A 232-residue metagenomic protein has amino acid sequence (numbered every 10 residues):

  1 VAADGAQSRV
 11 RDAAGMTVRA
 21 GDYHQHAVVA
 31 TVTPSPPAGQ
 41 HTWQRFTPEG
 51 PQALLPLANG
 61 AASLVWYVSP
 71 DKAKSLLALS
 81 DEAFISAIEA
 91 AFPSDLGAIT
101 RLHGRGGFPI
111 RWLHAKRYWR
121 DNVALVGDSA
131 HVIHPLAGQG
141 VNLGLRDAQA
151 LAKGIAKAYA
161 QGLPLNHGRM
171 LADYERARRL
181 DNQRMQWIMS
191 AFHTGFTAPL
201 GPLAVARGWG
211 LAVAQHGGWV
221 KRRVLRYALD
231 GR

Functional and structural regions predicted by a protein language model:
A2-R105, I110, W119: Conserved FAD-binding catalytic core of PHBH/FMO-like flavoproteins
Q7, Q25, L145-A148, R178 (+1 more regions): Short amphipathic alpha-helical/adjacent loop interface patches that line ligand and macromolecule-binding sites
A20, P56, D121, L143 (+1 more regions): A generic short alpha-helical patch detector that favors 3-5-residue windows in or near N-terminal regions
K74-Y159, L163-N166: FAD/FMN-dependent oxidoreductases across multiple families
K153-R232: C-terminal helical "tail/cap" subdomain of flavin- and related membrane-associated enzymes
